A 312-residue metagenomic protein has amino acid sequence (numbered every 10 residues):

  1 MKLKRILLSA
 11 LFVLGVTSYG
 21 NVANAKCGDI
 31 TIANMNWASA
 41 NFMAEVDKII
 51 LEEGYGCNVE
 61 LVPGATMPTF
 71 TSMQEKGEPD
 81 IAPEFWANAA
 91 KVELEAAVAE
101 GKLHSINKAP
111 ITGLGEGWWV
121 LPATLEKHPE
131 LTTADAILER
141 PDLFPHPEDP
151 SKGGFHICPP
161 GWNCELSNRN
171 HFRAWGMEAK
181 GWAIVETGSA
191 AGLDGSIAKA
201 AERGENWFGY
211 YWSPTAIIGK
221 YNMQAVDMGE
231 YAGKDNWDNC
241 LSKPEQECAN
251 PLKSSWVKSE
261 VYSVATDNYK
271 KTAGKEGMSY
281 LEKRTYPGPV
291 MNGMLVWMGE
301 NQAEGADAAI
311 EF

Functional and structural regions predicted by a protein language model:
K26-S39, C57-V62, K152-H156, L281: Short, well-ordered beta-strand elements
S39-C57, H171: Short, polar/charged alpha-helical segment
M67-A123: N-terminal segment of the mature folded domain
T71-S72, P79-W86, H156-W237: Ligand-binding pocket segment of bilobal, Venus flytrap-like solute-binding proteins
L103-I157: A conserved helix-loop-strand patch within extracytoplasmic ligand-binding domains of the periplasmic binding
G115-E126, S259-A273, M294-W297: A bilobed periplasmic-binding-protein/Venus flytrap-type ligand-binding module shared by bacterial periplasmic
G219-T285: C-terminal lobe and pocket-closing loops of periplasmic/extracytoplasmic Venus-flytrap solute-binding proteins
Y269-K270, M278-F312: C-terminal functional modules
